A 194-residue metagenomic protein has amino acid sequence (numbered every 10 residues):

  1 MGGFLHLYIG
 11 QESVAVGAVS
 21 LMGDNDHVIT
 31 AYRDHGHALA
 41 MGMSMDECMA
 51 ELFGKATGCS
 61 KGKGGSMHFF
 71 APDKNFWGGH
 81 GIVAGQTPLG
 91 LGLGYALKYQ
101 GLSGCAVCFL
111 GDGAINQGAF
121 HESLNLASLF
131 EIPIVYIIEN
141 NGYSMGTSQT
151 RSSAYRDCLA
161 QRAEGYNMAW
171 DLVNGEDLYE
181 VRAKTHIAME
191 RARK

Functional and structural regions predicted by a protein language model:
G2-F130, S148-Y155, A160-N167: Cofactor-binding active-site loop characterized by glycine-rich and histidine/acidic residues
L124, I134-Y136, N140: A positional/architectural concept
I138-K194: Thiamine diphosphate
